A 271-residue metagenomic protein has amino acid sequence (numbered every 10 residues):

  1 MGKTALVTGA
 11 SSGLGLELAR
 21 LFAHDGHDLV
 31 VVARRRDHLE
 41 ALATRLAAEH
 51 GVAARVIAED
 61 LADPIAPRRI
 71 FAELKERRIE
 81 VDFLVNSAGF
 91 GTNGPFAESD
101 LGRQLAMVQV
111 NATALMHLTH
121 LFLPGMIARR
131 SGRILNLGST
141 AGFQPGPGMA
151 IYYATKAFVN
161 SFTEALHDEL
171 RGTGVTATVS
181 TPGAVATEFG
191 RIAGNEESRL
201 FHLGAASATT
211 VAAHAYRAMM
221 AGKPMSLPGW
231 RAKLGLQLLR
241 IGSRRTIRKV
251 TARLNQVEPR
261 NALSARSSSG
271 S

Functional and structural regions predicted by a protein language model:
S11-S12: Conserved glycine-rich cofactor-binding loop
D25-L42: Conserved glycine-rich Rossmann-like NAD(P)H-binding loop of the short-chain dehydrogenase/reductase
R36, A58-R69, L101: The beta1-alpha1 cofactor-binding region of Rossmann-like NAD(H)/NADP(H)-dependent oxidoreductases
P95-A97, R103-L105: Substrate-binding pocket helix/loop in short-chain dehydrogenase/reductase
T119, T155: Active-site helix of classical SDR
S139: Residue(s) in the substrate-gating loop at a strand-loop-helix junction that position the organic substrate next
E169-L234, R245, L263-S264: SDR active-site lid
